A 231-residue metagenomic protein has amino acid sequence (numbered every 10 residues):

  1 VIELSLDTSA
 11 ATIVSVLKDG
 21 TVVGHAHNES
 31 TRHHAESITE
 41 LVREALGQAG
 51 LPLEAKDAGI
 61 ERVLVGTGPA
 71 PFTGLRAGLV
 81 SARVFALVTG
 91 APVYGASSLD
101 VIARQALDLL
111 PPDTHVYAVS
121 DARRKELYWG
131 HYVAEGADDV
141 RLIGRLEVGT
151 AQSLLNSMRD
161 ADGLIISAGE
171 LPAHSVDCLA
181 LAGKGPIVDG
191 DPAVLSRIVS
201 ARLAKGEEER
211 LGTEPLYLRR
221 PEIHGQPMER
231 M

Functional and structural regions predicted by a protein language model:
V1-P69: N-terminal beta-alpha supersecondary unit
T21, H25-H27, H33, P92-D191 (+2 more regions): Surface "functional belts" at beta-alpha junctions
R43-L51, R104-D108, L155-N156, S200: Generic structural signal for well-ordered alpha-helical scaffold segments
E44, R83, L87, D108 (+2 more regions): Short, well-ordered alpha-helices that flank and scaffold nucleotide-derived cofactor binding pockets
G47-D57, A86-A96, P111-T114: Phosphate-handling active-site elements
L64-S98: DPxDG-like acidic metal-binding loop motif
D189-A204: Short, flexible loop segments at boundaries between secondary-structure elements
